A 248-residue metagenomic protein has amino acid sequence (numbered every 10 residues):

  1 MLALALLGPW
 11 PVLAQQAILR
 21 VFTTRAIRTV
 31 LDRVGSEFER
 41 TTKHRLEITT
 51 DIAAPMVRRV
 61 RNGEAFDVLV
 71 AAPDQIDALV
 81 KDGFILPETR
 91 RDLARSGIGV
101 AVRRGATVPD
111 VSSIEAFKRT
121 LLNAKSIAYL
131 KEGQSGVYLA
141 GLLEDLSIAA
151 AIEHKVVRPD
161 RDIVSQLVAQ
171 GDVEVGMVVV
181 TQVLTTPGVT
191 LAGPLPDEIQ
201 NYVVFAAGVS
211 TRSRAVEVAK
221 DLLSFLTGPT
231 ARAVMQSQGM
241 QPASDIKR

Functional and structural regions predicted by a protein language model:
M1-P9: Bacterial N-terminal signal peptides
L13-T50, A54, R58-N62, P73-D82 (+2 more regions): Exported/periplasmic ABC-transporter solute-binding proteins
F66: Dinucleotide-binding Rossmann-like beta1-alpha1 core, especially the glycine-rich loop that anchors the ADP
E88: Short active-site loop at a secondary-structure junction that contains or immediately precedes the catalytic residue(s)
